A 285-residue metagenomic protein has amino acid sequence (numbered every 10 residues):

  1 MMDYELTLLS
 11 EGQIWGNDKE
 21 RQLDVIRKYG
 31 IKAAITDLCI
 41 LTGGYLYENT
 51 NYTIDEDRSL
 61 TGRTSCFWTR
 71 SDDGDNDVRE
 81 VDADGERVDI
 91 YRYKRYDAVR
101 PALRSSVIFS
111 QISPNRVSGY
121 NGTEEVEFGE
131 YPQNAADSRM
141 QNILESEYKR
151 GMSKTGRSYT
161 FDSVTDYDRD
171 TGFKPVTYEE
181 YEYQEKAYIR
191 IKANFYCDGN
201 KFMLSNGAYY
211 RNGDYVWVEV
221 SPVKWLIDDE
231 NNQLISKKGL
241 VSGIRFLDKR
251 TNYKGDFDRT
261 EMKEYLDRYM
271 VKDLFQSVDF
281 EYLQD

Functional and structural regions predicted by a protein language model:
M1-D285: Collagenous Gly-X-Y triple-helix signature in extracellular proteins
